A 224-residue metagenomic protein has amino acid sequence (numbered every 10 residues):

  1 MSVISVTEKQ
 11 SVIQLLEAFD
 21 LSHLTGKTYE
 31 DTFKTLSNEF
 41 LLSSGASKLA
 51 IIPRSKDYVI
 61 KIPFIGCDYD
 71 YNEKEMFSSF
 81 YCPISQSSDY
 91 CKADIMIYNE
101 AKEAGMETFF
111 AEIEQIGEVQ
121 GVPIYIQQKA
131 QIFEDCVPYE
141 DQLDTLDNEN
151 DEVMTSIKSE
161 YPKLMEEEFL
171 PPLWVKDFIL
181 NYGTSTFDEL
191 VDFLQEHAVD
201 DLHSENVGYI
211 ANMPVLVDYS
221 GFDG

Functional and structural regions predicted by a protein language model:
M1-E39: Juxta-kinase regulatory segment immediately upstream of eukaryotic protein kinase catalytic domains
I13-L16, M154, K158, P162 (+1 more regions): Residue-level detector of alpha-helical secondary structure
T25-S44, M106-F109, Y182-L190, E196 (+1 more regions): Short linear interaction motifs
N38-E39, S43-E107: ATP-binding glycine-rich loop module of kinase domains
I52-P53, E118, L202, Y209: Generic beta-strand structural signal
D57-V59, P123, M213-V215: Hydrophobic residues embedded in beta-strands of well-ordered beta-sheets
S85, I95, N99-G183: Conserved structural core of kinase catalytic domains
D192-G224: Catalytic activation segment of kinase domains across protein kinase-like and atypical kinase folds
